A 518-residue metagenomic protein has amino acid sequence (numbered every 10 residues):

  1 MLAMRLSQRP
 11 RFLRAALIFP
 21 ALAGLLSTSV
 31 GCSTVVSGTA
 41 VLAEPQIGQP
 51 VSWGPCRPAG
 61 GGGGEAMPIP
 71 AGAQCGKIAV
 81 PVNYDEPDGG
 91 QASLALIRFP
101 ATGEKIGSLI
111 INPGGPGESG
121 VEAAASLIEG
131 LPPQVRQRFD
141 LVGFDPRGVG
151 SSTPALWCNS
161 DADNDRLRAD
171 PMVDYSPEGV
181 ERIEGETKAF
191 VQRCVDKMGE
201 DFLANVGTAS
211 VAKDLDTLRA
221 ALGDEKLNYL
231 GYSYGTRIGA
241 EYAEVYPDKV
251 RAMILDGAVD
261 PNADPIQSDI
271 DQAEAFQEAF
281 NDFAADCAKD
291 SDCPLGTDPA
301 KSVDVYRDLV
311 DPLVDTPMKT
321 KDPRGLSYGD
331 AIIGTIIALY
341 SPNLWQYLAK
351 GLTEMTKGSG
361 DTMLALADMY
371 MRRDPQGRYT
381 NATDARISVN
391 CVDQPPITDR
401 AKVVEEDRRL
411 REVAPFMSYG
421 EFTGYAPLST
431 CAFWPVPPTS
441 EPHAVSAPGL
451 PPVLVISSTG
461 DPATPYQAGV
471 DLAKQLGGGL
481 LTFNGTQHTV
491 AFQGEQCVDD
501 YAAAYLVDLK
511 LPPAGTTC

Functional and structural regions predicted by a protein language model:
L2-V36, L215: Secretory targeting and sorting signals
F12-A23, C56, I78, A125 (+3 more regions): Hydrophobic/basic alpha-helical segments enriched in Actinobacteria
G38-D330, S388, Q394-C518: Gly/Pro-rich cap/lid or specificity-loop segments adjacent to the active site
V259-Q277, G351-T353, G360-P375: Flexible "cap/lid" loop of the alpha/beta hydrolase fold
M318-I332, Y340-L344, Q376-D384: Structural motif
L339-G358, P396-K402: Short helix-capping/linker segments at secondary-structure and domain boundaries
D361-Q394, T398-E405: Long, low-complexity segments enriched in small/aliphatic residues
